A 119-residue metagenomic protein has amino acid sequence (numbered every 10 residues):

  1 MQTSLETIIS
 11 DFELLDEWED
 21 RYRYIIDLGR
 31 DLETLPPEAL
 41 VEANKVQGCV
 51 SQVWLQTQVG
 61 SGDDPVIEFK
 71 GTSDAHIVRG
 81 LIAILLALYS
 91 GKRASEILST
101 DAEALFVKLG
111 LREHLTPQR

Functional and structural regions predicted by a protein language model:
M1-Q52, V59-D63, V107-P117: N-terminal intrinsically disordered, cationic/polar leader segments that include organellar targeting peptides
M1-S4, H76-G80: Short acidic alpha-helix initiation/capping motifs at coil-to-helix transition points, especially at protein N-termini
I9, A83-L86: Amphipathic alpha-helical segments within well-ordered protein domains
R21, I77-I82, R93, D101-L105: Amphipathic alpha-helical interface surfaces
P36-V41, E68-G71, L81-I82: Short, glycine/acidic-enriched capping/hinge loops at junctions between secondary-structure elements
G48-Q52, D64-V66, R79-L81, K92: Short connector loops at helix/strand junctions that flank enzyme active sites, especially segments positioning acidic
Q58-H76, L86-S90: Conserved interaction-surface patches within small, structured recognition/assembly domains
S73, S95-L98, A104-R119: C-terminal binding/interaction regions
